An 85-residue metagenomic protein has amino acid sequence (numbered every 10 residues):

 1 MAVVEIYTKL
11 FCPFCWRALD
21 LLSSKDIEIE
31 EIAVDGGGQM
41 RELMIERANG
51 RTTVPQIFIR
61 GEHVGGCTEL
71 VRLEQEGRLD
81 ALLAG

Functional and structural regions predicted by a protein language model:
M1-E30: Local sequence-structure signature of Cys/Sec-based thiol-disulfide redox active-site neighborhoods
K9, G37, E76: ATP/adenylate-binding site constellation spanning eukaryotic-like Ser/Thr protein kinases, ABC-transporter
W16, Q39, G65: Residues that form or flank phosphate/diphosphate-binding pockets in enzymes that use nucleotide phosphates
E30-I32, E62: Structural signal for short hydrophobic segments within the conserved structured cores of catalytic domains across
V34-T52, L82-G85: Thioredoxin-like thiol-disulfide oxidoreductase module
N49-F58, T68: Structural micro-motif
I59-G85: Non-catalytic, surface beta->alpha helical segment in thiol-disulfide oxidoreductase systems
